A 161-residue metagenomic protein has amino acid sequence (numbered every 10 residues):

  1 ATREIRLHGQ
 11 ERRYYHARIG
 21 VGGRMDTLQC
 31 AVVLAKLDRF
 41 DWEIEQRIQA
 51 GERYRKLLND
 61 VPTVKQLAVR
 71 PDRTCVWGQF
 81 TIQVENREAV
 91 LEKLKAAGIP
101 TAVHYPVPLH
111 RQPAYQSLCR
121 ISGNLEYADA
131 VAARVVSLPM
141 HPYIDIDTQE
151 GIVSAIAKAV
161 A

Functional and structural regions predicted by a protein language model:
A1-A161: PLP-dependent aminotransferase class I/II
